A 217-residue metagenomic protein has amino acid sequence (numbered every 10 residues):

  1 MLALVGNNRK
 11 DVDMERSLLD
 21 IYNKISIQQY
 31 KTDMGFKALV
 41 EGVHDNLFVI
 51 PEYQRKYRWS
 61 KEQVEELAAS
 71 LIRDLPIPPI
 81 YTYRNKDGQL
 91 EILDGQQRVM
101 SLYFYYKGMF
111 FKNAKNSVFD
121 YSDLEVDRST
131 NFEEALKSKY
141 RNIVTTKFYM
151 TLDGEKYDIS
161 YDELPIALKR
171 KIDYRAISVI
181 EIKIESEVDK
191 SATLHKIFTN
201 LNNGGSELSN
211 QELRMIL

Functional and structural regions predicted by a protein language model:
M1-E41: N-terminal leader/domain-start detector
L4, I21-D33, E52-S60, V64-L217: Basic- and aromatic-enriched surface patches that contact anionic nucleotides/nucleic acids
H44-E52: A short, surface-exposed helix-loop junction/capping segment
